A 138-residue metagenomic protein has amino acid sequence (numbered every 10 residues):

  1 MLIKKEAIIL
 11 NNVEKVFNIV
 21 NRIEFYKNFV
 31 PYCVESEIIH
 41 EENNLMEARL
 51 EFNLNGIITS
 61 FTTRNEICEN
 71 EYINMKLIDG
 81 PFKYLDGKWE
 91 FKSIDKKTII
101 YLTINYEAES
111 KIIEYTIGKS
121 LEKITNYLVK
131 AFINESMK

Functional and structural regions predicted by a protein language model:
M1-N43: Hydrophobic ligand-binding cavity/cleft-lining segments
K4-E14, E69-E71, K92, K96-I99 (+1 more regions): Asparagine-rich low-complexity intrinsically disordered tracts
E6-L10, E37, E51, R64-E66 (+1 more regions): Generic structural detector for well-ordered beta-strands
K15-V20, Y26, A48, N65 (+3 more regions): Hydrophobic pocket/interface hotspot
K27-N28, N53-I99, N105-E107: Hydrophobic-ligand binding "helix-grip"
E37-N53, I58: Short, structured interface segments that constitute the first stable element of a domain
N105-K138: A conserved amphipathic terminal alpha-helix motif
